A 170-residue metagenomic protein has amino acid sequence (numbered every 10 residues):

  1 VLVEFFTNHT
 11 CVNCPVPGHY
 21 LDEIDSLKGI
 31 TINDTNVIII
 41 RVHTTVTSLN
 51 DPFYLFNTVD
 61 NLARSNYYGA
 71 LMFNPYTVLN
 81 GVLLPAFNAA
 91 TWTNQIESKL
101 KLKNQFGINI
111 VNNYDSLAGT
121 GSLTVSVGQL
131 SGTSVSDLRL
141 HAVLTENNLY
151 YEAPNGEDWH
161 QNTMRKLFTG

Functional and structural regions predicted by a protein language model:
V1-T44: Local sequence-structure signature of Cys/Sec-based thiol-disulfide redox active-site neighborhoods
T35-G170: Short, conserved sequence motifs used for protein processing/export or organelle targeting and for catalysis
